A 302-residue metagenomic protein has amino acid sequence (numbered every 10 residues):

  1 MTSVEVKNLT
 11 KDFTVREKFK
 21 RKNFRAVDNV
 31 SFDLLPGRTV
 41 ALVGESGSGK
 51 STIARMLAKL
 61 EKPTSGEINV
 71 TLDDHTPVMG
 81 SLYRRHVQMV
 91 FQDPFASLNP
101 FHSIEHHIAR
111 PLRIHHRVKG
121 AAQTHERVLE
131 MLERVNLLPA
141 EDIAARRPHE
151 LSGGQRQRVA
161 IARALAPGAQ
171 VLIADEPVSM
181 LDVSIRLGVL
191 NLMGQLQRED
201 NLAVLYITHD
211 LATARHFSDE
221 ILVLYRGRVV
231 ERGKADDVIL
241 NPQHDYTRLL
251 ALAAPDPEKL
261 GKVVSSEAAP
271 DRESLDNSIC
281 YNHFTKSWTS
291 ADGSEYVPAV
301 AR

Functional and structural regions predicted by a protein language model:
R16, N23, L138-D142, K234-R302: Short catalytic/signature loops enriched in Gly
K18-R21, K62, D74-Q88, H106 (+3 more regions): ABC ATPase NBD coupling module
A58: Helix-to-loop junction immediately C-terminal to a conserved catalytic motif
A122-D142, A251: Conserved ABC ATPase "signature" region
R147-L151, Q155: Conserved ABC ATPase signature
A214-H216: A short, surface-exposed alpha-helical micro-motif characterized by mixed small hydrophobic and charged/polar residues
V229-G233: ABC ATPase "signature
